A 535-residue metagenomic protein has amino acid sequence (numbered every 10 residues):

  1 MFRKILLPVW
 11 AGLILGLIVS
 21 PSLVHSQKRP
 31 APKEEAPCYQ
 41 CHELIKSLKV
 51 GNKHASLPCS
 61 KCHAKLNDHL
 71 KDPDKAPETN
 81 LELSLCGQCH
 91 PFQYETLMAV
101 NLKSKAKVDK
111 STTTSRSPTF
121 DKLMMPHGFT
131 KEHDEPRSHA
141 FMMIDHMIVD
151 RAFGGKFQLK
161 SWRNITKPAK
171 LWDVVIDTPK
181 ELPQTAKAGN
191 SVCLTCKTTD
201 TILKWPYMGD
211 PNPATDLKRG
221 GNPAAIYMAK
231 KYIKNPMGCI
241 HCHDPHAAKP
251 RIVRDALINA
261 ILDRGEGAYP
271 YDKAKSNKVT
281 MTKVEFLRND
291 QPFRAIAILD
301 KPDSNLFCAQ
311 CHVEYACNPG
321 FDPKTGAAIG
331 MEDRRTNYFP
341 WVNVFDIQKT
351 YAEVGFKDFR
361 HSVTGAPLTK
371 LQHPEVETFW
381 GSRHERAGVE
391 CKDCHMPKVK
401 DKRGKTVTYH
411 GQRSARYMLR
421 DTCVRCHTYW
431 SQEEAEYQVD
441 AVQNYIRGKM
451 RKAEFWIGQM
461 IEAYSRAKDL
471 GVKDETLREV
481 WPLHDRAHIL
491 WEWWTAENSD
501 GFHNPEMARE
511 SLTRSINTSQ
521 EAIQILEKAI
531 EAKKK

Functional and structural regions predicted by a protein language model:
M1-L7: Positively charged n-region of N-terminal signal peptides that target proteins for export
P8-S20: Bacterial N-terminal signal peptides
V24-S26: Boundary at the C-terminal end of the N-terminal hydrophobic targeting segment
R29-A55: Mature N-terminal segment immediately following signal peptide/propeptide cleavage in secreted/periplasmic
S47-L57, L66-I176, I202-D393, P397-A529: Primarily the internal scaffold of c-type cytochrome electron-transfer domains, especially repeated/multiheme c-type
C62-A64: General zinc-binding finger modules coordinated by cysteine/histidine
D177-T178, P183-L203: A cross-kingdom signal targeting lumenal/periplasmic-facing segments of multi-pass membrane and secretory-pathway
K534-K535: A eukaryotic intrinsically disordered, low-complexity regulatory tract that is acidic and Ser/Pro-rich, enriched
